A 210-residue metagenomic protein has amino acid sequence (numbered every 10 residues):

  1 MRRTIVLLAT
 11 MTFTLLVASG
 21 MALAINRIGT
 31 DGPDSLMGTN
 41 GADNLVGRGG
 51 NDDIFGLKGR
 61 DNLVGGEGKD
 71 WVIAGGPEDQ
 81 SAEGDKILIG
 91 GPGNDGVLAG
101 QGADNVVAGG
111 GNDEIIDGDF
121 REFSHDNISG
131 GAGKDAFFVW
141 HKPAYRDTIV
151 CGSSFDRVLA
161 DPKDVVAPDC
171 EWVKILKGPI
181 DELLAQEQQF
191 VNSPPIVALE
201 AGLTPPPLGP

Functional and structural regions predicted by a protein language model:
M1-T4, A9: Positively charged n-region of N-terminal signal peptides that target proteins for export
L8-V17: Bacterial N-terminal signal peptides
S19-N26: Sec/Tat signal peptide C-region and signal peptidase I cleavage site
G29-G32, G38, G47-G49, G56 (+11 more regions): Glycine-centered beta-turn/loop sites at beta-strand termini
N40-G41, D61, G84, A103-D104 (+5 more regions): Short "repeat-start/strand-capping" segments in structured domains, especially the N-termini of parallel beta-helix
V139-E182: Leucine-rich solenoid repeat scaffolds
L183-P210: Composition-driven, intrinsically disordered low-complexity tracts enriched in small residues
